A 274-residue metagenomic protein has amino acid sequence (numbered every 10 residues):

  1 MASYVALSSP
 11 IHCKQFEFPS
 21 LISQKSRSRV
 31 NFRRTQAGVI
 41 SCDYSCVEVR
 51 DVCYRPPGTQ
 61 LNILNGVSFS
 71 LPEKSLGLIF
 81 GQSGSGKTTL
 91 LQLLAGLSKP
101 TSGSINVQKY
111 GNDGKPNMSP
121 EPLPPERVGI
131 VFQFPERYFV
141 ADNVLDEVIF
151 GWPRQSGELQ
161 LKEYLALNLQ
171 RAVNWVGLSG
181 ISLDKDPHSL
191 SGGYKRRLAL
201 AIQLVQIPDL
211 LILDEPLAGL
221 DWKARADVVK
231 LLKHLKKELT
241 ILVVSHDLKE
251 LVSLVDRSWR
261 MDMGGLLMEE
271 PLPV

Functional and structural regions predicted by a protein language model:
R33-G66: A short, flexible loop at the N-terminus of ABC-type nucleotide-binding domains that lies
A95: Helix-to-loop junction immediately C-terminal to a conserved catalytic motif
N112-G129, D142: ABC ATPase NBD coupling module
E163-S182: Conserved ABC ATPase "signature" region
D186-L190: Conserved ABC ATPase signature
L211-E215: Catalytic Walker B motif of ABC-type/P-loop ATPase nucleotide-binding domains
S253, M261, G265-V274: Conserved beta-strand-loop-alpha-helix hinge in the C-terminal portion of ABC ATPase nucleotide-binding domains
